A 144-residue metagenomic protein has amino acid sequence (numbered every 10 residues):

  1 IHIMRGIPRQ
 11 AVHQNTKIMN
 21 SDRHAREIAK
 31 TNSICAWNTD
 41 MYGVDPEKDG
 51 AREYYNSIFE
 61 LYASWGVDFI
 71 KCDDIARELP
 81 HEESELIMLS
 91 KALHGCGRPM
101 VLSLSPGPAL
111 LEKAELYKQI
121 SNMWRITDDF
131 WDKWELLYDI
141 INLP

Functional and structural regions predicted by a protein language model:
I1-K17, N38-P46, A76-E82, S90-K113: Aromatic-lined carbohydrate-recognition surfaces of secreted/lumenal glycan-active proteins
H2, F69, I120-S121: Generic hydrophobic/packing signal
P8-W65, F69, D74-I75: Active-site-adjacent "subsite" loops/lids of carbohydrate-active enzymes
R23, E27-S33, E53, S57 (+1 more regions): Glycan-recognition surfaces
Y55-I58, E85, L89: Stable alpha-helical elements in mature extracytoplasmic
L61, W65, A92-P99, T127: Structured segments of extracytoplasmic/periplasmic soluble domains in secreted or envelope-associated proteins
